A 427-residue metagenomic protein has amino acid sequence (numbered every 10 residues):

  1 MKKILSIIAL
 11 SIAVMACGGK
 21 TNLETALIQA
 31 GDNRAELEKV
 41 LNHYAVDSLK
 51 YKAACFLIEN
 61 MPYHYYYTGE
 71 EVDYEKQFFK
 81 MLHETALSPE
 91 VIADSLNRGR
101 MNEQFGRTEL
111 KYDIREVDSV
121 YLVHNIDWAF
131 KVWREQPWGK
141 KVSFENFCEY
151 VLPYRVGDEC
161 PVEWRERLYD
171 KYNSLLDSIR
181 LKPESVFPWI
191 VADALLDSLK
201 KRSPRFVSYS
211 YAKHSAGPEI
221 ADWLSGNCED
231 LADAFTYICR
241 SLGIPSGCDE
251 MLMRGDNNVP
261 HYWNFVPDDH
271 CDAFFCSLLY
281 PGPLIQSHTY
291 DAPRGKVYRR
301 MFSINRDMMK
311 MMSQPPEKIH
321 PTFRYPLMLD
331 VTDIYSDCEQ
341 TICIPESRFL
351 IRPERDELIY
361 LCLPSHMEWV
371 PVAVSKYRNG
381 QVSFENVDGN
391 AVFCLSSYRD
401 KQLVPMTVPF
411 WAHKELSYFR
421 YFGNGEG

Functional and structural regions predicted by a protein language model:
K2-L10: Sec-dependent signal peptide recognition, specifically the positively charged N-region followed immediately by
M15-A16: C-terminal motif of bacterial Sec signal peptides marking the signal peptidase cleavage site
G31, H43-A45, S174, I179-L199 (+2 more regions): Hydrophobic/aromatic-rich core segments of domains that either
D47-L224: Secondary-structure boundary elements
T332, I344-R355: Structural motif
D356-V374: Short amphipathic beta-strand segments in non-cytosolic proteins
Q381-K401: Short Pro-Gly-centered beta-turn/loop motif in secreted/extracellular proteins
Y398-E426: Structured interaction patches on ligand/partner-binding surfaces of diverse proteins
